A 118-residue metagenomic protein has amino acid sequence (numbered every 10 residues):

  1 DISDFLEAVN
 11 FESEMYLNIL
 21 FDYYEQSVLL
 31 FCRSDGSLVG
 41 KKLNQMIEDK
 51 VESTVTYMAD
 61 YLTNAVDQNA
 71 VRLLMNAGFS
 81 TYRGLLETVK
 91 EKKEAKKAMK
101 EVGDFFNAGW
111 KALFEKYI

Functional and structural regions predicted by a protein language model:
D1-V9: Amphipathic alpha-helical linker/stalk segments
I2-S3, L30-S37: Short linear capping/connector segments at secondary-structure termini
D4, L38, L62-V66, K90-K93: Short coil/turn segments at secondary-structure junctions
L6, G40, N44, K92 (+1 more regions): Flexible, glycine- and charge-enriched loops at secondary-structure boundaries
F11-Y23, D35-L62, N69-S80: Amphipathic alpha-helical packing segments from all-alpha helical-bundle domains
D22, E52, T56, V71-I118: C-terminal peripheral helix-coil segments that are non-catalytic and often amphipathic
Y24-V28: Short, structured loop/turn "capping" segments at alpha-beta junctions
L29-R33, D60-N64, G84-E91: General structural signal for alpha-helix termini and helix-helix connectors
